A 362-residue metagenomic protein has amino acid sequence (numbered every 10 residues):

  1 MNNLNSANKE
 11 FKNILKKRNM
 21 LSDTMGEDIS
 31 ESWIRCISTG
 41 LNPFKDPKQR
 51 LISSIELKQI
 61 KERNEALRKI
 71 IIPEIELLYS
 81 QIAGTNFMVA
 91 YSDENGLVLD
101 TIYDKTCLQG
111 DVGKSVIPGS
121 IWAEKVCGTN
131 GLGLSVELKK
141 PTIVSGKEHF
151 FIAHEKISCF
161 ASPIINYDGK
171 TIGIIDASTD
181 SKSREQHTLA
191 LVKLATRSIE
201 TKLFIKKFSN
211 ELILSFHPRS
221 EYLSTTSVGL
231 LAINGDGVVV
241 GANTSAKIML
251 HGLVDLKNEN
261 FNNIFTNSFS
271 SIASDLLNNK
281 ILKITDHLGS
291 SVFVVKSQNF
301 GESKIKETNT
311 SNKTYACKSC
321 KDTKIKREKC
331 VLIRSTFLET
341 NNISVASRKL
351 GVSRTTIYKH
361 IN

Functional and structural regions predicted by a protein language model:
M1-K125, G133-I143, K156, I165-D236 (+1 more regions): Intrinsically disordered, low-complexity terminal regulatory regions
P118-S120, L256, N262: Glycine-centered loop/turn motifs
L132, V254, F261, F269: N-terminal sensory regulatory modules of PAS/LOV and PAS-like folds
K147-E148, K156-A161, I264-C317: PAS-family sensory/regulatory modules and their coupling/dimerization elements
K147-F151, P218: Short, solvent-exposed loop/turn elements at beta->coil junctions and helix N-caps that rim active or binding pockets
K202-N260, T323-V331, S335-L338, I343-S344 (+1 more regions): Signal-transducing coiled-coil/dimerization helices and immediately adjacent hinge/linker segments that couple sensory
T314-K326: Dynamic helix-loop-helix/coil hinge segments at AAA+ ATPase domain boundaries and subdomain interfaces
